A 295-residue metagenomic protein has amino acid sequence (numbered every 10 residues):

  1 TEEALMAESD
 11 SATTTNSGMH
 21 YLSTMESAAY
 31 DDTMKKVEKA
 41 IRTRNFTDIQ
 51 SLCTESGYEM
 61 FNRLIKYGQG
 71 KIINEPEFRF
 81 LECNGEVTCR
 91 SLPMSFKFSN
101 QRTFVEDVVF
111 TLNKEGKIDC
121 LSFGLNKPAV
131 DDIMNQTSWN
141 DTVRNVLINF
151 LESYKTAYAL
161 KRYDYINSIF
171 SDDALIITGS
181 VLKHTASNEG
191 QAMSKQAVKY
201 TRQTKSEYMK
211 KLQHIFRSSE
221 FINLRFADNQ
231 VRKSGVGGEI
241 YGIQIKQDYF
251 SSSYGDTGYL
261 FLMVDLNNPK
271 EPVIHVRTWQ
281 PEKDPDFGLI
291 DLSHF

Functional and structural regions predicted by a protein language model:
T1, T13-T15, T24, T33 (+14 more regions): Residue-identity detector for threonine
T1-T43, G116-L160, S168: Short, low-complexity N-terminal intrinsically disordered segments enriched in polar/charged residues
L5, T14, S51, E59-R63 (+6 more regions): Generic preference for hydrophobic/aromatic residues in regular secondary structure cores
L22, G57-N113, G190-G255: Surface-exposed, charged secondary-structure patches
D32-L64, K161-T185: Short, well-ordered alpha-helical segments enriched in acidic and aromatic residues
F98-V143, V236-Q244, D248-F295: Short beta-strand edge/turn micro-motifs at domain boundaries
S122-T201, K205-N223, A227-G238: Acidic, serine/threonine- and glycine-rich low-complexity intrinsically disordered segments that serve as flexible
